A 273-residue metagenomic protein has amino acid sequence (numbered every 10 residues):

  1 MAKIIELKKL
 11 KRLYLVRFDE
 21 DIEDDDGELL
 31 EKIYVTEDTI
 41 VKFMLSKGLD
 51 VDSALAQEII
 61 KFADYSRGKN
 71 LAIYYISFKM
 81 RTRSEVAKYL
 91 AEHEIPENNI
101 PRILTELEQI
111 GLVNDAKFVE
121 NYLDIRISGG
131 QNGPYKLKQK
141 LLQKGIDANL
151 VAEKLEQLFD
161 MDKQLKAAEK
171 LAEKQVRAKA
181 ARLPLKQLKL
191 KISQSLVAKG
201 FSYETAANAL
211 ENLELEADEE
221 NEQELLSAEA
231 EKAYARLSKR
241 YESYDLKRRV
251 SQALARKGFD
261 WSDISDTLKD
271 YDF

Functional and structural regions predicted by a protein language model:
M1-F273: An alpha-helical, amphipathic repeat domain used for nucleic-acid recognition, typified by the mTERF helical solenoid
